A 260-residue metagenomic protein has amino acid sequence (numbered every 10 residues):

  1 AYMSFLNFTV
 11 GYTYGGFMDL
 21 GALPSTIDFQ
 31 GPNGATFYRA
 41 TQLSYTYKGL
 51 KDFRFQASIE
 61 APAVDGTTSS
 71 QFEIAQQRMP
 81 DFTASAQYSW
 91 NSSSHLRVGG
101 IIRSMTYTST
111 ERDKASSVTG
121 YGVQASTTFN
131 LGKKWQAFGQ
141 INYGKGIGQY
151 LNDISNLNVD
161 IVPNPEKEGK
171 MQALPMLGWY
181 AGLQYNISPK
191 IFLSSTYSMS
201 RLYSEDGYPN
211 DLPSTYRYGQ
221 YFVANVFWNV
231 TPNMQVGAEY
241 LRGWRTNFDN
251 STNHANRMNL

Functional and structural regions predicted by a protein language model:
A1, R39-L43, P80-A84, Y121-A125 (+3 more regions): Hydrophobic, lipid-facing positions within transmembrane beta-strands of outer-membrane proteins
A1-D65, R78-M79, T83, Q87-W90 (+2 more regions): Outer membrane beta-barrel
A1-F5, M18-G31, T68-S70, T106-A115 (+4 more regions): Surface-exposed loop and membrane-interface regions of Gram-negative outer-membrane beta-barrel proteins
L6-V10, K51-A57, S93-V98, K134-A137 (+2 more regions): Repeated loop/turn-to-beta-strand initiation elements of outer-membrane beta-barrel proteins
G15-T26, Q140-V159, R242, D249: Outer-membrane beta-barrel translocator/channel fold
G34-Y38, A75-D81, K114-G120, K170-M176 (+2 more regions): Transmembrane beta-barrel outer-membrane domains
S89-Y216: Detector for outer-membrane/organellar transmembrane beta-barrel domains, recognizing the amphipathic beta-strand
F129, W228-V230, N253-L260: Outer-membrane beta-barrel "beta-signal"
